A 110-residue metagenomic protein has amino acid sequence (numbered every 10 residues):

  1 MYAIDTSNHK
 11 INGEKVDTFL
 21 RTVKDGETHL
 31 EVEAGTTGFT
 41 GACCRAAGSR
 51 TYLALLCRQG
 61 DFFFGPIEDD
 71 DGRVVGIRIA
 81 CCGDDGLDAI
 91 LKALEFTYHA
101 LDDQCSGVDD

Functional and structural regions predicted by a protein language model:
M1-D110: Positively charged, low-complexity terminal tracts and the immediately adjacent first secondary-structure elements
